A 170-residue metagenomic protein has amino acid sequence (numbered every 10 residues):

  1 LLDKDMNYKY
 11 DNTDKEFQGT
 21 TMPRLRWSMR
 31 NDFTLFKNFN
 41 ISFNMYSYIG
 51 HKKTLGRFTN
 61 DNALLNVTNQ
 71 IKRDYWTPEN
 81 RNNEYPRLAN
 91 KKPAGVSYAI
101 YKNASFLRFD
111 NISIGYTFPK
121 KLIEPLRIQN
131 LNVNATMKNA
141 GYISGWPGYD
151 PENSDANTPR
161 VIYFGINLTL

Functional and structural regions predicted by a protein language model:
L1-S42, P86-A104, F109-N111, G115-I123: Outer-membrane beta-barrel transmembrane strand signature
T13-D14, P119, K138-A140, G145: Generic short beta-strand segments
G19-T21, I49-K52, P151-S154: A short local loop/turn or secondary-structure capping micro-motif enriched for an aromatic residue
M29, I41-F43, E124, L131-A135 (+1 more regions): Transmembrane beta-strands of outer-membrane beta-barrel proteins
L35, M45-S47, F118, N139 (+1 more regions): Short beta-strand segments enriched in hydrophobic/aromatic residues within well-folded beta-rich domains
F36-N38, K121, I128-N130, P159-V161: Strand-connecting loop/turn motifs
Y48-N132, M137: Extracytoplasmic gating/loop element in the C-terminal half of outer-membrane beta-barrel translocons and assembly
I71, K92-A94, A140-L170: C-terminal beta-signal and terminal closure region of outer-membrane beta-barrel proteins
